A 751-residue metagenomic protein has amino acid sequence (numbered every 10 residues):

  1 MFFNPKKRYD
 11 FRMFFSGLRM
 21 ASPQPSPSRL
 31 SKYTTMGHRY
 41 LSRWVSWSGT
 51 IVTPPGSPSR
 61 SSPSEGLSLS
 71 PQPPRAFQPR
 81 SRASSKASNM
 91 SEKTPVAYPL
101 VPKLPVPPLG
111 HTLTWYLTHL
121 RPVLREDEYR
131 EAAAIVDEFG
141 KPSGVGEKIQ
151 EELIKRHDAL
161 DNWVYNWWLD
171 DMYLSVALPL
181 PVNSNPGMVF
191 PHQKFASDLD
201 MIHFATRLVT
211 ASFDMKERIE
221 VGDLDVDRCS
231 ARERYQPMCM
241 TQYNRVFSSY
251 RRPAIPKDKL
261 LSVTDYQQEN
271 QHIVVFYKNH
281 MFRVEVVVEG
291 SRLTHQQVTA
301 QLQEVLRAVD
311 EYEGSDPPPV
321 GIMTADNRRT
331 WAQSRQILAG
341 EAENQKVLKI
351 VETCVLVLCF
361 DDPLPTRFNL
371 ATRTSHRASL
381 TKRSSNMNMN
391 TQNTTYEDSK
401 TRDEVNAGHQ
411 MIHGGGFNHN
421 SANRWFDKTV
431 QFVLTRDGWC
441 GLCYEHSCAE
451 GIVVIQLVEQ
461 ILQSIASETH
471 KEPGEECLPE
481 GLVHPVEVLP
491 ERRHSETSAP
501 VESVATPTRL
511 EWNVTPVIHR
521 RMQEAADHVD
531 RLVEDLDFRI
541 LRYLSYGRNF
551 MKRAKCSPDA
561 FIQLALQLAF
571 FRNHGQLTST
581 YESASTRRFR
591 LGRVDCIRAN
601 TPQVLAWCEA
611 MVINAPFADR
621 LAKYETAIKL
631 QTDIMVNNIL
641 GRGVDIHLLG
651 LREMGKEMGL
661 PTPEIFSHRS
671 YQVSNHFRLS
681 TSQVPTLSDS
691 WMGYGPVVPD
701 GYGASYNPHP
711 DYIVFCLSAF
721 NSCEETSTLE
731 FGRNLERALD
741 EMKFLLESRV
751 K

Functional and structural regions predicted by a protein language model:
F2-P5, D10-K428, D437-G438, E445 (+1 more regions): Long, Pro/Ser/Thr-rich low-complexity/intrinsically disordered regulatory tracts in eukaryotic proteins
